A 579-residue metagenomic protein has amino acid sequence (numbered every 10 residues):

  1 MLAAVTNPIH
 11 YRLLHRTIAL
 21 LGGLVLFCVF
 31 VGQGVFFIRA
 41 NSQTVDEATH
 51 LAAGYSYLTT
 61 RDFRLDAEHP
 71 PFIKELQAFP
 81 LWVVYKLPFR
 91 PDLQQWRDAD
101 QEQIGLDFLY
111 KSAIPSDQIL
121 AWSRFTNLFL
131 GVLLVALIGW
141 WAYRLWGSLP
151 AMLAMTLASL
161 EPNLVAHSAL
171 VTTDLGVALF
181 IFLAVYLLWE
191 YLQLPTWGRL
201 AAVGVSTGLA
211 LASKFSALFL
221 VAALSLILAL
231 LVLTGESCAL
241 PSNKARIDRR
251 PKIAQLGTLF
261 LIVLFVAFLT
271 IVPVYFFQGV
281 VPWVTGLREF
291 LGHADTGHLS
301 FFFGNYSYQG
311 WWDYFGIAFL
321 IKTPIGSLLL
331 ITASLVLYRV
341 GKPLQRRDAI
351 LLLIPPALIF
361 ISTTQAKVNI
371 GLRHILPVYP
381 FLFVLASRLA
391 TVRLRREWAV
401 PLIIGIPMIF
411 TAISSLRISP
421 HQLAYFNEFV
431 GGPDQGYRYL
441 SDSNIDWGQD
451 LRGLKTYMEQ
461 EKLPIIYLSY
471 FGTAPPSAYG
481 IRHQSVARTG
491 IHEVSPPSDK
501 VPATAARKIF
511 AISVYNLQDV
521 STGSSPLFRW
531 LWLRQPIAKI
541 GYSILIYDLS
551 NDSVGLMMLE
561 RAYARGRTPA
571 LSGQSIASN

Functional and structural regions predicted by a protein language model:
V5, I409, V430-N579: C-terminal luminal/periplasmic domains and tails of membrane-associated envelope-modifying transferases
L24-V25, A222, F260-L264, V336-R339 (+3 more regions): Signature aromatic-anchored transmembrane alpha helix within multi-pass, membrane-resident enzymes that catalyze glycan
F63-L128, V281-Y308: Interfacial juxtamembrane loops and adjacent helix segments that form the catalytic/substrate-binding surfaces
F125-L145, L149, L183, L187 (+1 more regions): Transmembrane-helix motifs of polytopic, lipid-linked glycan transferases
A136-W141, G176-Q193, S206, F381-L385: Specific aromatic-rich, kink-prone transmembrane helix
L145, A184-L200, T234: Membrane-interface transmembrane helices that cradle and orient dolichyl/undecaprenyl
A154-S159, Y186, T207, L211: Short helix- or helix-capping micro-motifs that position conserved polar/aromatic residues at function-defining sites
A318, T323-R346: Hydrophobic, aromatic-rich transmembrane alpha-helices and their immediate juxtamembrane boundary segments
